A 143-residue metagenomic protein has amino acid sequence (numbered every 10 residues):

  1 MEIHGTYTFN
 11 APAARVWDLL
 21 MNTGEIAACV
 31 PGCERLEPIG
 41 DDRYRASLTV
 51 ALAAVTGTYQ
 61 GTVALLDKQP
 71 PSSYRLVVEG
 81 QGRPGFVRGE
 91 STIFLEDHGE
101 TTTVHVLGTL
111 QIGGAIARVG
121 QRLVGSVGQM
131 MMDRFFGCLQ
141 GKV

Functional and structural regions predicted by a protein language model:
M1-R43, S47-A51: Hydrophobic ligand-binding cavity/cleft-lining segments
E2-T8, R43-R45, T58-Q60, S73 (+2 more regions): Intrinsic-disorder/low-complexity, polar/charged segments enriched in Ser/Thr/Lys/Arg/Asp/Glu/Gln
G5, C33-E34, Q60-D67, V78 (+1 more regions): Hydrophobic/aromatic beta-strand elements that line small-molecule binding cavities or substrate pockets in beta-rich
T8-P12, T49-A53, L66-K68, E79-Q81 (+2 more regions): Solvent-exposed residues in well-ordered beta-strands and their adjoining turns, especially edge/terminal strands
V16, I26, L65, V106 (+1 more regions): Hydrophobic pocket/interface hotspot
E37-G82, R134: Glycine-rich portal/gate segments that line the openings of hydrophobic small-molecule binding cavities
G80-Q129: Beta-strand/loop substructures that line and gate deep hydrophobic ligand-binding cavities in soluble
G137-V143: Short, highly charged C-terminal tails/helix-capping segments
